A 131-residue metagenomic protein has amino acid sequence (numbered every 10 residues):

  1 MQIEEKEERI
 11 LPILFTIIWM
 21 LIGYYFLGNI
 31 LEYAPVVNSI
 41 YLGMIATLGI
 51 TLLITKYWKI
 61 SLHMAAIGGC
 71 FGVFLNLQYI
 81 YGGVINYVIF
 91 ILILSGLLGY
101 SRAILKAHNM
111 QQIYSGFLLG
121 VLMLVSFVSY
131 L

Functional and structural regions predicted by a protein language model:
M1-E4, M20, S39, G43-M44: "…centered on the first transmembrane helix and the immediately adjacent amphipathic helix/loop
M1-F15: Juxtamembrane helix-capping/reentrant segments at transmembrane boundaries
L14-Y25: A generic, lipid-embedded transmembrane alpha helix
Y24-V37: Transmembrane alpha-helix boundary signature
N38-L131: Membrane-embedded catalytic cores of phosphoryl/pyrophosphoryl-handling enzymes
